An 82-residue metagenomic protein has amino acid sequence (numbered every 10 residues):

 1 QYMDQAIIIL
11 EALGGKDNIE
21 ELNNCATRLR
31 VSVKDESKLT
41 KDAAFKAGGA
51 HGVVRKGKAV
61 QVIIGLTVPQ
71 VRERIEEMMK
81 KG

Functional and structural regions predicted by a protein language model:
Q1-G82: Structured cytosolic domains appended to multi-pass membrane proteins
